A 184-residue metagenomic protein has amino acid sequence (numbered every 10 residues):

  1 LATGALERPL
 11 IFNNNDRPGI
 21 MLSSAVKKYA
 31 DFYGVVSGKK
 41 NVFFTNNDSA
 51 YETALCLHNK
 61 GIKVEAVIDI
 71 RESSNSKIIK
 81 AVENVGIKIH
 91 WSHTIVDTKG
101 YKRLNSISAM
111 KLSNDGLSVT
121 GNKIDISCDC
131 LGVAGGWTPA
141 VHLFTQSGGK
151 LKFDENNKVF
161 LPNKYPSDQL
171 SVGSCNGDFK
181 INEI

Functional and structural regions predicted by a protein language model:
L1-I184: Residues forming the flavin
